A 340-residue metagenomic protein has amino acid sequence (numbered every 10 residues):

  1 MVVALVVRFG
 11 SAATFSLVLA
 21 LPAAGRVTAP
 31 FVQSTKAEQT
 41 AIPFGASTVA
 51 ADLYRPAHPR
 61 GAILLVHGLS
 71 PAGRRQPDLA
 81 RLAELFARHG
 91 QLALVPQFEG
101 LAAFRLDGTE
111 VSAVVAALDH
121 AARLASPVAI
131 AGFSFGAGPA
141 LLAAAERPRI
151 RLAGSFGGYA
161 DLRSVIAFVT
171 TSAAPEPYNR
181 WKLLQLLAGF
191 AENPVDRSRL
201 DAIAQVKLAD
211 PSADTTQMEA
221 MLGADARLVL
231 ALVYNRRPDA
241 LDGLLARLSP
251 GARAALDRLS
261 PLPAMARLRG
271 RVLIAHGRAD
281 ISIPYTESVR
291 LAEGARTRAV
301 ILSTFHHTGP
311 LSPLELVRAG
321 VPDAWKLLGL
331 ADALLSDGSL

Functional and structural regions predicted by a protein language model:
T14-G61: N-terminal cap/lid segment of alpha/beta-hydrolase-fold proteins
P56-F86, Q97-F98: Short, surface-exposed "cap/lid" segments of acyl-processing enzymes
G73-L82, L94-A129, P139-E146: Catalytic nucleophile-loop/oxyanion-hole region of alpha/beta-hydrolase and closely related hydrolase-like folds
L106, A167, M218-D257, L262 (+1 more regions): C-terminal catalytic histidine-bearing segment of alpha/beta-hydrolase fold enzymes
A131-A137, G277: Conserved alpha/beta-hydrolase "nucleophile elbow" surrounding the catalytic nucleophile
L142-A224: Alpha/beta-hydrolase-fold enzymes
L268, I274-H276, D280: Short beta-strand/loop motif that positions the catalytic acidic residue of the alpha/beta-hydrolase fold
I281-E287: Conserved alpha/beta-hydrolase "acid-adjacent" motif
